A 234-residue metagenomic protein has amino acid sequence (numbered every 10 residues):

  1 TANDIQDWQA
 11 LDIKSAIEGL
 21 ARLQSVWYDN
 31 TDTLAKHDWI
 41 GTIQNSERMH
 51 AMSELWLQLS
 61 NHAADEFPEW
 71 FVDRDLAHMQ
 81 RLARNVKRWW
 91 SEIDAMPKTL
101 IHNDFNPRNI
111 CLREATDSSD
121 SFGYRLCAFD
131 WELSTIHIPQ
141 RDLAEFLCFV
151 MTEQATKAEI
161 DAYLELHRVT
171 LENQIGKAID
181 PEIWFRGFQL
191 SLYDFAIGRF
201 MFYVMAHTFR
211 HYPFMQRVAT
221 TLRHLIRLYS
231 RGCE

Functional and structural regions predicted by a protein language model:
T1-H102, R113-F122, P213, R217 (+1 more regions): ATP-dependent phospho-/nucleotidyl transfer catalytic cores
D4-S15, I93, P97, W131 (+3 more regions): Conserved aromatic-histidine-acidic binding/catalytic patches
W27-N30, T170-A178: Solvent-exposed amphipathic alpha-helical surface segments
D73, I175-F188: Short, surface-exposed acidic
F105: Hydrophobic HxD+1 residue recognition
R108-F149: Catalytic activation segment of kinase domains across protein kinase-like and atypical kinase folds
L133-I175, D194-P213: Active-site activation/catalytic loop segments of kinase-like enzymes and analogous catalytic loops in related
I179, F185, I197-E234: Helical subdomain adjoining the active site within ATP-dependent kinase catalytic cores
